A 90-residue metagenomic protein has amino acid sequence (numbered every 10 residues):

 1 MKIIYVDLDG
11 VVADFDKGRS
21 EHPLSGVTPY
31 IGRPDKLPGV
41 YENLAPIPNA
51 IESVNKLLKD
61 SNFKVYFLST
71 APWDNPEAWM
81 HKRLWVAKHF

Functional and structural regions predicted by a protein language model:
M1-L44: Active-site neighborhood of HAD-like aspartate-dependent phosphohydrolases
P29-Y30, K82-L84: General N-terminal targeting signals
A45, A50-M80, V86: Substrate-recognition element of Asp-dependent hydrolases with the DxDx(T/V) motif
K88-F90: Short, intrinsically disordered, charge-balanced linker/junction segments flanking boundaries in proteins
